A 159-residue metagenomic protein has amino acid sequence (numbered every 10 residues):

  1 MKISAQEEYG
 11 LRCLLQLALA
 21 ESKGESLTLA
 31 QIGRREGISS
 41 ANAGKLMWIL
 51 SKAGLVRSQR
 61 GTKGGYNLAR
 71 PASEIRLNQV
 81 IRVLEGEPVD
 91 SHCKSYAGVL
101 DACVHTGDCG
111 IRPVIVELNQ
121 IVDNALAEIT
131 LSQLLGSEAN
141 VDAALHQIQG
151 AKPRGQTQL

Functional and structural regions predicted by a protein language model:
I3-A5, Y9-I38: N-terminal helix-turn-helix DNA-binding core of bacterial DNA-binding proteins
R12-L15, W48, N78-R82, Q120-N124: Generic alpha-helical structural context detector
R34, S51-K52: Alpha-helical residues within the helix-turn-helix
A43-S51: Basic amphipathic alpha-helical segments that dock to polyanions
A53-A69: Beta-hairpin "wing" of winged helix-turn-helix
G65-E85: Charged, amphipathic alpha-helical coiled-coil/dimerization segments
C93-L159: C-terminal regulatory/oligomerization modules of transcriptional regulators
